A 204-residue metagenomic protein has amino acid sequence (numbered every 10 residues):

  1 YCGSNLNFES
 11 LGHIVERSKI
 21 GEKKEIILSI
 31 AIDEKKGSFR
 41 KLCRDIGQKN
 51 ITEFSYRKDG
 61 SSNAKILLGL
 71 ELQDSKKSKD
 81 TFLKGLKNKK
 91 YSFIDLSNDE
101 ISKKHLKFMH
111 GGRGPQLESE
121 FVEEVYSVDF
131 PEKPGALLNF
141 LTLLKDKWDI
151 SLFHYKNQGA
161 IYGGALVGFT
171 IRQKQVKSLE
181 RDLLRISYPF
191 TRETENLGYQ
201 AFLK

Functional and structural regions predicted by a protein language model:
L6-K204: A conserved regulatory-domain signal marking ACT and ACT-like small-molecule sensing domains and adjacent regulatory
